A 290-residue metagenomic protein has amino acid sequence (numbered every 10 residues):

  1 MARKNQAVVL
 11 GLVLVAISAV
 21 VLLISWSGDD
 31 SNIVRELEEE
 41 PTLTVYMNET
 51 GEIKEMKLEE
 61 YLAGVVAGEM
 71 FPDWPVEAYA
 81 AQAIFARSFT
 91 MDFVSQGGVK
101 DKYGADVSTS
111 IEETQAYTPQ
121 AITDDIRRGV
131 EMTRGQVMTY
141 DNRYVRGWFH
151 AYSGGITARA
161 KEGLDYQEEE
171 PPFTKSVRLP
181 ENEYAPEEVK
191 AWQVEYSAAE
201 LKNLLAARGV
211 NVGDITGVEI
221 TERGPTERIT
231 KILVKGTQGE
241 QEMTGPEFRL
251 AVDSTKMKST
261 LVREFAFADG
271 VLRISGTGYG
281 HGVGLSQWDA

Functional and structural regions predicted by a protein language model:
M1-A16, I24: N-terminal Sec-pathway targeting helices
W26-K57: N-terminal, intrinsically disordered, polar/charged segments of Gram-positive cell-envelope systems that serve as
I53-M56, D73-I84, E195-Y196, G280-G284: Soluble non-cytosolic domains of exported or imported proteins
K57-P75, V107-T109, L179-E188: Acidic/histidine-rich, surface-exposed loop or edge segments in extracytoplasmic proteins
E60, G64, E77, A81-I84 (+4 more regions): Solvent-exposed, polar/charged alpha-helical surfaces in well-ordered, non-transmembrane soluble domains, broadly
M70-Y103: Post-signal peptide N-terminal segment of secreted/secretory-pathway proteins
D92-L272: Extended substrate/cofactor- or partner-recognition/assembly subdomains adjacent to catalytic sites in enzymes
L272-A290: Active-site beta-strand/loop microenvironment that shapes enzyme catalytic pockets
